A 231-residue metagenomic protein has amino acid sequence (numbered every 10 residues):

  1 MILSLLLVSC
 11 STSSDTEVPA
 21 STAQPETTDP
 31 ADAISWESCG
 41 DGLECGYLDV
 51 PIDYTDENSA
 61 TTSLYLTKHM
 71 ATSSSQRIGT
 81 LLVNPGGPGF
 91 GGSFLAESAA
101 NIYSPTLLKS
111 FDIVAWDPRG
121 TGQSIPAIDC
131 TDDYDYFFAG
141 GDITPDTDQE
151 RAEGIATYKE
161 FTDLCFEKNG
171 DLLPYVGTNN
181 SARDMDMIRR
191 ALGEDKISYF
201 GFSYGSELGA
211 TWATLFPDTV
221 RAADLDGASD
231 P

Functional and structural regions predicted by a protein language model:
M1-L3, E17: Sec-dependent N-terminal signal peptides
L6-S9: C-terminal motif of bacterial Sec signal peptides marking the signal peptidase cleavage site
S11-S14: Bacterial signal peptide processing site
E17-A23: Beta-sheet-rich non-transmembrane sensory/scaffold domains
A23-P231: Gly/Pro-rich cap/lid or specificity-loop segments adjacent to the active site
